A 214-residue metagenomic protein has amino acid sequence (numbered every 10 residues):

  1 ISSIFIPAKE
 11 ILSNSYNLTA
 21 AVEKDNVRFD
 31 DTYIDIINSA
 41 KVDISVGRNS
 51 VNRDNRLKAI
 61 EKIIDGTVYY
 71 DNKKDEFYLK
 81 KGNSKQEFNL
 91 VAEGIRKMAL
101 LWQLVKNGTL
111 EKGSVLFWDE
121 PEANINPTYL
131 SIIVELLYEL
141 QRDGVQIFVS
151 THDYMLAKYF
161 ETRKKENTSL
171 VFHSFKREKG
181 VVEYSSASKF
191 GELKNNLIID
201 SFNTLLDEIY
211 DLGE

Functional and structural regions predicted by a protein language model:
I1-G113, E178-E214: Phosphate-coordinating catalytic segments in nucleotide- and nucleic-acid-processing enzymes
R96-A99, S131, E135: Short, contiguous clusters of charged residues that form electrostatic/catalytic patches at enzyme active sites, used
V115-F117: Walker B motif beta-strand of ABC-family P-loop ATPases
D119-P121: Walker B catalytic acidic pair
N126-P127: Conserved D-loop-proximal element of ABC-family nucleotide-binding domains
I132-E214: C-terminal lobe/lid and adjacent interdomain/linker elements of RecA-like ASCE P-loop ATPase modules
